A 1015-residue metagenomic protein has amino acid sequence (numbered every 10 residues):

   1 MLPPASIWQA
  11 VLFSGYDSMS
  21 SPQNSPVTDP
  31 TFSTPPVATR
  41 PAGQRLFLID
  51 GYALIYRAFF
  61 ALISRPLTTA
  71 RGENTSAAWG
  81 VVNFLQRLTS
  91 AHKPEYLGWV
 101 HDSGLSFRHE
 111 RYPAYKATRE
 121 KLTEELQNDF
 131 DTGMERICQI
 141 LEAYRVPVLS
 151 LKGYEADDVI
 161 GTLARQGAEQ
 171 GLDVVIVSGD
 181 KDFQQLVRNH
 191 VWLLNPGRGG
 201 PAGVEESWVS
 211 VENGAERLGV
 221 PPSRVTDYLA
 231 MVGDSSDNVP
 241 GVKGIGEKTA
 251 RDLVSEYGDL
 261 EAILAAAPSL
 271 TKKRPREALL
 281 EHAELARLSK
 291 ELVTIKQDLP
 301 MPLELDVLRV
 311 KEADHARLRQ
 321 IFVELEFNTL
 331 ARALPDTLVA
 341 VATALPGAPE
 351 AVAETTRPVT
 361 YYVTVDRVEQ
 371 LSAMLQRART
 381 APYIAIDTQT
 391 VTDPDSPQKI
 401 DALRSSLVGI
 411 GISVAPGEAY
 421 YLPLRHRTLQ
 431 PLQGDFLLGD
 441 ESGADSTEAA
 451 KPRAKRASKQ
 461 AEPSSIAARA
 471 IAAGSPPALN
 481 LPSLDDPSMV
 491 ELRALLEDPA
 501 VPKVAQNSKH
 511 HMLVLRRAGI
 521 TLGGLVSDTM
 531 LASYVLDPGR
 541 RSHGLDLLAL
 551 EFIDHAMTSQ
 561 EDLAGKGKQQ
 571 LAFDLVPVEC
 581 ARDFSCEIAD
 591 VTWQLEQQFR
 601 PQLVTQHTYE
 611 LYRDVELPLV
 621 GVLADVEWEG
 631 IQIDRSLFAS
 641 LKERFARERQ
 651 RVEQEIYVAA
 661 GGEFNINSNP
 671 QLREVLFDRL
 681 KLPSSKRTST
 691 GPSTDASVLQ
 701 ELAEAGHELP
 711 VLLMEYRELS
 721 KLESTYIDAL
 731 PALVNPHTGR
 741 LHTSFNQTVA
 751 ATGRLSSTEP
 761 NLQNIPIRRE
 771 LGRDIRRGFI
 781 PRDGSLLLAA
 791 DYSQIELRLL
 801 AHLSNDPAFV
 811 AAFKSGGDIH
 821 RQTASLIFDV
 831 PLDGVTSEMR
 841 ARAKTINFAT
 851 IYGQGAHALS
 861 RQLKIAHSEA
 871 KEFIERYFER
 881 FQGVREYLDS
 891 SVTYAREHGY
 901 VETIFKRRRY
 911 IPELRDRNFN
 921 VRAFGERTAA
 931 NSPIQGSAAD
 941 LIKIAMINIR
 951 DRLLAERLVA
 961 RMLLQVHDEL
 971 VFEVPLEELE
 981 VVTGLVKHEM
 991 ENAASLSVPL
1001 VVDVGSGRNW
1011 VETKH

Functional and structural regions predicted by a protein language model:
L12, S20-G43, K93-G98, V146-P147 (+9 more regions): Non-catalytic nucleic-acid-binding/docking modules located in mid-to-C-terminal regions of nucleic-acid enzymes
L12, S20-P22, P26-V177, K181-S210 (+2 more regions): Noncatalytic, basic helical substrate-engagement surface that gates or grips nucleic-acid strands
L48-I49, I176-S178, I384-I386, A505 (+3 more regions): Short hydrophobic beta-strand that contains or immediately precedes a catalytic carboxylate
I55-A61, Q184-N189, D393-P397, K509-G519 (+3 more regions): Short active-site loop/helix that positions an aromatic residue
A202-S236, L550-C580, A589, W593 (+1 more regions): A short, charged helix-loop
H282-L479, E497, Q506-S508, R516 (+13 more regions): Conserved "right-hand" nucleotidyltransferase catalytic core of DNA-directed polymerases
L571-D574, G621, W628, N735-T738 (+8 more regions): Conserved catalytic core of nucleic-acid polymerases
R647, R651-Q654, V658-V711, E879-R927 (+2 more regions): C-terminal polymerase-core module
